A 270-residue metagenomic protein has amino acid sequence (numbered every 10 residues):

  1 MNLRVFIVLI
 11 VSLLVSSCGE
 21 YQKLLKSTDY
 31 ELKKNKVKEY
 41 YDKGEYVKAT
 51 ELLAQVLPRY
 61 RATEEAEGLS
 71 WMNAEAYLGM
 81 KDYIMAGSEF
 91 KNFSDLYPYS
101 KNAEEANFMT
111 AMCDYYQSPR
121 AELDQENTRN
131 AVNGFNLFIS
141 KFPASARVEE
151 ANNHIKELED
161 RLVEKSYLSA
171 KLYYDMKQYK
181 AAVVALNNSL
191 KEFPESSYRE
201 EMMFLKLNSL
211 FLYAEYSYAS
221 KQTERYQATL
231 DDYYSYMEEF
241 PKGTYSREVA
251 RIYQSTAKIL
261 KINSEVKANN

Functional and structural regions predicted by a protein language model:
M1-C18: Sec-dependent bacterial lipoprotein signal peptides
L14-N270: Acidic, polar-rich low-complexity tracts and alpha-helical solenoid repeat scaffolds
